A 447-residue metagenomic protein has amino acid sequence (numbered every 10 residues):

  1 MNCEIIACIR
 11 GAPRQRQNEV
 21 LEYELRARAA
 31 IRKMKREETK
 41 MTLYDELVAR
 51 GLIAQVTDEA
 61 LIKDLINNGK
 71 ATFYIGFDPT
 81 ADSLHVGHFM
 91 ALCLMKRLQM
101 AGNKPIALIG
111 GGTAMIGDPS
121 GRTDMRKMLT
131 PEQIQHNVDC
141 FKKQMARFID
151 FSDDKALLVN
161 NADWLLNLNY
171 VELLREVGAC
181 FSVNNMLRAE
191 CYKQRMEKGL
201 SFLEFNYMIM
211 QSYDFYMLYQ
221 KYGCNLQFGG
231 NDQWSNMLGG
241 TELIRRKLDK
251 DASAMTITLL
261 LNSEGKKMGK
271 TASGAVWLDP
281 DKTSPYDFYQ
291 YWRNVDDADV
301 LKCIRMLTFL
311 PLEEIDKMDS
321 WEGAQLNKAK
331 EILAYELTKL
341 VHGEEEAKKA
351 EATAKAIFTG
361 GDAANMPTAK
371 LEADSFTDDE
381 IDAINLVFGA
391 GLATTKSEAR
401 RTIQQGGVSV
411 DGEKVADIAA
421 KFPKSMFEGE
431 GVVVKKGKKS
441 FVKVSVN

Functional and structural regions predicted by a protein language model:
E19, Y23-K40: Short, Lys/Arg-enriched N-terminal segments with co-localized hydrophobic residues within the first ~10-30 amino acids
M41-D64: Beta-lactamase-like hydrolase cores
L47, H85, L158: Divalent metal-coordination and catalytic microenvironments
R50, T130-P131, N137-V138, K142-T256 (+1 more regions): Divalent-metal (Mg2+/Mn2+/Ca2+)-assisted nucleotide/phosphate chemistry catalytic cores
V56, L61-P119, Q227-W234: N-terminal catalytic cores of NTP/NDP-binding nucleotidyl/phosphoryl-transfer enzymes
P119-Q135: A charged helix-plus-loop insertion that forms the helical arch/lid used to bind and gate nucleic-acid substrates
I244-N447: Conserved nucleotide- and phosphate/pyrophosphate-binding catalytic cores in adenylate/nucleotidyl-handling enzymes
